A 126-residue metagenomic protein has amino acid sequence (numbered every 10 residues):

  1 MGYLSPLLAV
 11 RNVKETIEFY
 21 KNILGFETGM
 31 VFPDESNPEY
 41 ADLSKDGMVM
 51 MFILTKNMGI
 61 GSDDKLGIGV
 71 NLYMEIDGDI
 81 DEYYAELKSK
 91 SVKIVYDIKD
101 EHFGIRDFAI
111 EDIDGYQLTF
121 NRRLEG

Functional and structural regions predicted by a protein language model:
M1-L7, E27-G78, Y84-E111, R122-G126: Vicinal oxygen chelate
V10-K14: Short acidic-aromatic low-complexity motifs
T16-K21, L87, D112-G115: Conserved active-site tyrosine of GNAT-family acetyltransferases
